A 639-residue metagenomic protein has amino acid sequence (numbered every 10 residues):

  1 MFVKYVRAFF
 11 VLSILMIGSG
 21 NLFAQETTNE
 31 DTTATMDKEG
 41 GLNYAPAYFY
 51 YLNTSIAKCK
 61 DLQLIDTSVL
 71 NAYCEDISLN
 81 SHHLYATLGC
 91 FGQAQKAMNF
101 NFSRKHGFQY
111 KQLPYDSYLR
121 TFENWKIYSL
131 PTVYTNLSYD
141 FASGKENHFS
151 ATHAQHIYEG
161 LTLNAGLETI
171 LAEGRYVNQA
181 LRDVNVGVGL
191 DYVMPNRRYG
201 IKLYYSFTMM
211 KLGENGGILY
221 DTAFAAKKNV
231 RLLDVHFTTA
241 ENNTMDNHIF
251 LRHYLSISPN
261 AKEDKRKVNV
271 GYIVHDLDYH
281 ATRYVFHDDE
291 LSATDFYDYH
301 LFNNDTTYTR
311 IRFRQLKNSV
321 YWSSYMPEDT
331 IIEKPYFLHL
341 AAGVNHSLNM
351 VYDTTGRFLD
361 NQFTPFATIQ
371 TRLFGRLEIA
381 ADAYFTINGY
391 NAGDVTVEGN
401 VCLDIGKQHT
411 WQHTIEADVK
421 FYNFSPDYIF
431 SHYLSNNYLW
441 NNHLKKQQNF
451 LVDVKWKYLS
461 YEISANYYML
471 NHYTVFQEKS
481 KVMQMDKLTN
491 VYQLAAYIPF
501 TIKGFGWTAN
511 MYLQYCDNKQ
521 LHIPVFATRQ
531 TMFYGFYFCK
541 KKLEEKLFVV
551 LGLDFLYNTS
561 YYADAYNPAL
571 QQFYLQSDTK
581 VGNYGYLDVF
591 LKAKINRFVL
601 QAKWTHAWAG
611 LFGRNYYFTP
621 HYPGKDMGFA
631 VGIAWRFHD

Functional and structural regions predicted by a protein language model:
M1-T28, D626-M627, G632-D639: Bacterial Sec-dependent N-terminal signal peptides
N29-P131: Acidic, small-polar-rich N-terminal luminal/periplasmic segments of exported/outer-membrane proteins
Y48, S55, D140, I170-G189 (+4 more regions): Outer-membrane beta-barrel proteins
A97, W125-F141, L163, G271-L277 (+1 more regions): Transmembrane beta-strand segments of Gram-negative outer membrane beta-barrel proteins
R104, L130, T244-E290, F302-D639: Exposed, low-structure sequence patches enriched in small/polar residues
Q109, F122-H153, G174: Short strand-turn segments of transmembrane beta-barrel domains in outer membranes, especially the first one or two
N147-T169, N178-K211: Transmembrane beta-barrel wall of Gram-negative outer-membrane proteins
N196-S256, Y284-D288, S292, N303 (+2 more regions): Flexible loop and strand-edge segments within Gram-negative outer membrane beta-barrel domains
